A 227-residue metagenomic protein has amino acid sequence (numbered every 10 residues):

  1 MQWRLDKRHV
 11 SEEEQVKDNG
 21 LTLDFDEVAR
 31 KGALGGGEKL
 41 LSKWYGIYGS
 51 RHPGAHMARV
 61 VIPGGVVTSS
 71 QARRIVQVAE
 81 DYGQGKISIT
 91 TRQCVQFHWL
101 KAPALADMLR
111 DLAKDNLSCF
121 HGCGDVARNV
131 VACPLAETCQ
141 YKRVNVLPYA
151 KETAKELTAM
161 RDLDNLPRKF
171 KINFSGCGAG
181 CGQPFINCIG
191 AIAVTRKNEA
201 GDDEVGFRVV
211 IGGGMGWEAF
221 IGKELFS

Functional and structural regions predicted by a protein language model:
M1-Y45, P184: Charge-rich, low-complexity segments
Q2, T22, K114, L163 (+1 more regions): Intrinsically disordered, low-complexity regions
D26-L34, S50, A55-E204: Small-residue-enriched alpha-helical segments and adjacent helix-cap loops that form tight helix-helix packing
D125, G213-M215: Short glycine-enriched loops at secondary-structure junctions
Q183-P184, F207-G213: FAD-binding subdomain of flavoenzyme oxidoreductases
M215-S227: Internal alpha/beta scaffold segment
